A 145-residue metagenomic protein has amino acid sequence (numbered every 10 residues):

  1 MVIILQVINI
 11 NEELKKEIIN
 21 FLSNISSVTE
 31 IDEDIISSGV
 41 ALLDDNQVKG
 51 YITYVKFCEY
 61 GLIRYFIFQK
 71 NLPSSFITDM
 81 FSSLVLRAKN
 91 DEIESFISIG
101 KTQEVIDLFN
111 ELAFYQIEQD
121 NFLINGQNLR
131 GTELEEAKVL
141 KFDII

Functional and structural regions predicted by a protein language model:
M1-T29, E135-V139: Short amphipathic alpha-helix that is part of the acyltransferase structural core
E30-I35: Short loop/turn motifs at secondary-structure junctions and domain boundaries
A41-V55, L62-R64: Conserved beta-strand in the GNAT
E59-N71: Conserved acetyl-CoA binding element of GNAT-fold acetyltransferases
P73-A88: Conserved acetyl-CoA-binding loop-helix of GNAT-fold acetyltransferases
A88-K101: Conserved GNAT acetyl-CoA-binding A-motif
T102-Q119: Conserved active-site alpha-helix within GNAT-family acetyltransferase domains
Y115-E133: Conserved catalytic-core motifs of GNAT/GCN5-like acyltransferases
